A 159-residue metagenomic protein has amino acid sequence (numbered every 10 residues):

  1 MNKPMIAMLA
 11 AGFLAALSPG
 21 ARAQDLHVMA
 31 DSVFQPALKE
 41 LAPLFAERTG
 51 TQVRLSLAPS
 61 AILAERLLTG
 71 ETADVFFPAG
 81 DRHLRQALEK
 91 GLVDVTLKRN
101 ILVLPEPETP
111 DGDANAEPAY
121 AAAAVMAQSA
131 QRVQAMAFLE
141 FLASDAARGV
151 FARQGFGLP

Functional and structural regions predicted by a protein language model:
M1-P4: Positively charged n-region of N-terminal signal peptides that target proteins for export
A7-A16: Bacterial N-terminal signal peptides
P19-A23: Sec/Tat signal peptide C-region and signal peptidase I cleavage site
Q24-L57, A61-E71, P78-P159: Exported/periplasmic ABC-transporter solute-binding proteins
